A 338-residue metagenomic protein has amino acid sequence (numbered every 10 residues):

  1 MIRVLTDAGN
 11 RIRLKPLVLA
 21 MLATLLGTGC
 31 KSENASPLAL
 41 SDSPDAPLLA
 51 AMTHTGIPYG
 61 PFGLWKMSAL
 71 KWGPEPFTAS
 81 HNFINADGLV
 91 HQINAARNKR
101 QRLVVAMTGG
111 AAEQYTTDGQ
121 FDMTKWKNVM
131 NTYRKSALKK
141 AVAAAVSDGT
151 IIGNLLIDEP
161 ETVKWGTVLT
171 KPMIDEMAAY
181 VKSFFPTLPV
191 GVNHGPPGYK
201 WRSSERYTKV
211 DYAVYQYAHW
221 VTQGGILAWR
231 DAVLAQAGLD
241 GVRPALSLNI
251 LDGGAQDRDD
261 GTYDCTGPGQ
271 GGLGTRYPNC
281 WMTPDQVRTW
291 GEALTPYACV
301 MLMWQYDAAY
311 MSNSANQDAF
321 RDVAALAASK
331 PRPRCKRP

Functional and structural regions predicted by a protein language model:
M1-I12: N-terminal secretory signal peptides that target proteins for export/translocation
D7, K15-L19, A35, K336-P338: General helical structural elements
N10-G29: Sec-dependent N-terminal signal peptides of Gram-negative exported proteins
L25-M52: Bacterial Sec-dependent N-terminal signal peptides
A46-P338: Glycan-processing catalytic domains of CAZymes
